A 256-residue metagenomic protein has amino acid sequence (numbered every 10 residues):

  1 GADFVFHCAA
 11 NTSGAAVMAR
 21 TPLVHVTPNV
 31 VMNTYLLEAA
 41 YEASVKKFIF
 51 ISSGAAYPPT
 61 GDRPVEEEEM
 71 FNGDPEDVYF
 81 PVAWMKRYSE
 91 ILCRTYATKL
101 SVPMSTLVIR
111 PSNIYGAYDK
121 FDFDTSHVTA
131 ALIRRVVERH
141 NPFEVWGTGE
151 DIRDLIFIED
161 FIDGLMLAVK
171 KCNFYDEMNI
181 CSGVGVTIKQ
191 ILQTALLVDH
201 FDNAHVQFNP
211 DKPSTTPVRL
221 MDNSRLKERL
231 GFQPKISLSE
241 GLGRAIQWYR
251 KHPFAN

Functional and structural regions predicted by a protein language model:
G1-N29, A39-E42: NAD(P)H-binding glycine-rich loop region in Rossmannoid oxidoreductase-like domains and their noncatalytic homologs
H7, T34-Y79, K99, L107: Conserved Rossmann-fold NAD(P)-dependent oxidoreductase catalytic core, especially the SDR/UDP-sugar
A9-A10, I49-S53, R110-S112, G149 (+1 more regions): Active-site beta-alpha turn of Rossmann-fold NAD(P)-dependent dehydrogenases/reductases
T12-G14, Y57-P58, G116: Short beta->alpha connector loops of Rossmann-like oxidoreductase domains
G61-P64, E68, I91-K170, G183-G185 (+1 more regions): NAD(P)-dependent short-chain dehydrogenase/reductase
P81, M85-Y88: Active-site helix of classical SDR
E138-N256: C-terminal substrate-binding subdomain of Rossmann-fold SDR/epimerase-dehydratase oxidoreductases
